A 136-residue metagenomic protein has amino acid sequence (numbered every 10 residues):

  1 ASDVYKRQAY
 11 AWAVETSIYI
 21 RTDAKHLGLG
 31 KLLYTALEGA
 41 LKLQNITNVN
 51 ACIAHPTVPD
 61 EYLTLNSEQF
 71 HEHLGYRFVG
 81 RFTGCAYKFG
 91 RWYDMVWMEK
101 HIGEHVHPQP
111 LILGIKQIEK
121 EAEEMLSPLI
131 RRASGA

Functional and structural regions predicted by a protein language model:
A1-Y5: Short, small-residue-biased leader/transition segments that mark boundaries at the very start of proteins
K6-T16, K25, K42-N48: A conserved beta-turn-beta hairpin within the catalytic core of GNAT-like acetyltransferases that forms part
T16, V49-A51, M98-K100: A structural signal for short, well-ordered beta-strand segments
S17-H26, I53-T57: A short, internal acetyl-CoA/4′-phosphopantetheine-binding micro-motif in the GNAT/acyltransferase core
H26-L43, T64-Q69, H73: Conserved acetyl-CoA-binding loop-helix of GNAT-fold acetyltransferases
L41-N66: Conserved GNAT acetyl-CoA-binding A-motif
G84-G135: C-terminal "cap" of GNAT-fold acetyltransferases
